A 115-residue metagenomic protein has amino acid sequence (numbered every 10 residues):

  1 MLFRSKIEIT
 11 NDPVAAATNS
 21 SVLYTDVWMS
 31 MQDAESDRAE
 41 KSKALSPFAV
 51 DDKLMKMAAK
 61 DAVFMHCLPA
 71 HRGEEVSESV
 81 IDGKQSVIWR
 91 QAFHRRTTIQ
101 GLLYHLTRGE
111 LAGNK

Functional and structural regions predicted by a protein language model:
M1-L2: Short, small-residue-biased leader/transition segments that mark boundaries at the very start of proteins
I7-A16, P47-F48: A structured beta-alpha segment of the ubiquitous adenosine-cofactor-binding alpha/beta core
A15, M29, P69: Short, glycine/acidic-enriched loop or turn micro-motifs at the edges of active sites
N19-S20: An anion/phosphate-binding loop that grips the pyrophosphate of nucleotide cofactors and donors
Y24: N-terminal Rossmann-like NAD(P) cofactor-binding module of classical short-chain dehydrogenase/reductase
V27-F48: Glycine/threonine-rich flexible loop motifs
L45-L106: Rossmann-fold NAD(P)-binding glycine/threonine-rich loop
L111: Surface-exposed, charge/polar-rich loops and edge strands
